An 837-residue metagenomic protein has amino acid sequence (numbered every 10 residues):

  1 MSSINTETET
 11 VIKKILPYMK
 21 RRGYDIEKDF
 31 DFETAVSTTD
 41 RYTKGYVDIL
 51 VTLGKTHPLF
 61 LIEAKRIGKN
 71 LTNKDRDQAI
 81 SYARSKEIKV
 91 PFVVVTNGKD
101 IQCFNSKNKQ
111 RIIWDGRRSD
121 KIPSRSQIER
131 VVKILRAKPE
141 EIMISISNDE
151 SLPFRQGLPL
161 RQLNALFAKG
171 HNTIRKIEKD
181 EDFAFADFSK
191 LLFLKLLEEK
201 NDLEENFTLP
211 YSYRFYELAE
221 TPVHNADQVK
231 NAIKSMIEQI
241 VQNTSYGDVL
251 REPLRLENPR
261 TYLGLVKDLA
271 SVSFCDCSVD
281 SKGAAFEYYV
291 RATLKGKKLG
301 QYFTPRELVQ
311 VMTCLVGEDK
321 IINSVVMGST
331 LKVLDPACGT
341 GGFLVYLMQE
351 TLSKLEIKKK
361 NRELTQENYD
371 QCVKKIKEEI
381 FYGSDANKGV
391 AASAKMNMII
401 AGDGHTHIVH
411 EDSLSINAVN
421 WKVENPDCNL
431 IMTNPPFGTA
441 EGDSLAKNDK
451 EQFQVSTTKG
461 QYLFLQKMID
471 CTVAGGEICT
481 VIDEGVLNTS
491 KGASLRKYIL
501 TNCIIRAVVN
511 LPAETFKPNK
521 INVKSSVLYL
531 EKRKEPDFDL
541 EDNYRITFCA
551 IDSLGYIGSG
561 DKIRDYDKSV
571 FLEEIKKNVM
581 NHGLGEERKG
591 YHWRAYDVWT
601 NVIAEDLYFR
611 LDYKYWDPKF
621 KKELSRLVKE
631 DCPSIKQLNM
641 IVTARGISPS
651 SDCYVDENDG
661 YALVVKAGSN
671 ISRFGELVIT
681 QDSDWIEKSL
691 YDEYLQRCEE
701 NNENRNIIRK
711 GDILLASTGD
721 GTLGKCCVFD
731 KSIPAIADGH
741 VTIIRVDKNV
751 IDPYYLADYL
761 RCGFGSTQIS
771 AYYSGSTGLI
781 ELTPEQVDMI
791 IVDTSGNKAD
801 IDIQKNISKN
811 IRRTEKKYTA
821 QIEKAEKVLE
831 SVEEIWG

Functional and structural regions predicted by a protein language model:
M1-F92, D100-N148: A short, conserved, highly charged catalytic patch centered on acidic carboxylates
A64, T304-L430, G438, D483-E484 (+2 more regions): Conserved S-adenosyl-L-methionine
N73, K636-C653, G668-K710: Sequence-specific dsDNA recognition surfaces
K121-L135, K422-K636, T783-P784: A conserved structural/catalytic subdomain of Rossmann-like adenosyl-cofactor enzymes
F193, K200-T293: Long recognition/docking surfaces used for binding and targeting
L528, P734-T742, S774-D802: A short glycine-rich beta-alpha junction/loop motif
N578-Y661, G796-G837: Non-catalytic DNA-recognition/assembly elements of restriction-modification systems
K710, L714-R761: A short beta-sheet element
